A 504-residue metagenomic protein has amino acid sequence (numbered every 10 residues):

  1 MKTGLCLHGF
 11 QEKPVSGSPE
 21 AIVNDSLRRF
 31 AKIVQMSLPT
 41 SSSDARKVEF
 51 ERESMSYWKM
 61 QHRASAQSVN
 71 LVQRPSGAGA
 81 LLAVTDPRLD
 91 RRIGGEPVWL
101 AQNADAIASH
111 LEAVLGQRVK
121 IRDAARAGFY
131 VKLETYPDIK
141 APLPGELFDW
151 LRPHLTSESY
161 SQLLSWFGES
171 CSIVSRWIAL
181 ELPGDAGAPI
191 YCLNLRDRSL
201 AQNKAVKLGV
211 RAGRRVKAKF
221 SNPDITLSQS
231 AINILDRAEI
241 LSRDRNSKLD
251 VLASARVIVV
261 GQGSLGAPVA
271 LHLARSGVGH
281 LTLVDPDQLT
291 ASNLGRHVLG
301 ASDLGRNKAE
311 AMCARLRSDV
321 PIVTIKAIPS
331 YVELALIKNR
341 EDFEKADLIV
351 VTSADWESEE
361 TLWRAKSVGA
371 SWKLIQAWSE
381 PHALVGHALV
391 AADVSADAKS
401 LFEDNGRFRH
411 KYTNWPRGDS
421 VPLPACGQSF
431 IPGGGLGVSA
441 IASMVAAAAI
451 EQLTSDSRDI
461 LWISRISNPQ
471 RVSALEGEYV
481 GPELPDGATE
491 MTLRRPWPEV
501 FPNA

Functional and structural regions predicted by a protein language model:
M1-L7, A21: Compact alpha/beta protein-protein interaction domains typified by the UBC
D25-D44: Ser/Thr/Pro-rich, low-complexity mucin-like regions that serve as glycosylated stalks/linkers or repetitive adhesive
E49, M55, K59-A218, E344-L348 (+1 more regions): Glycine-rich phosphate/adenylate-binding loop
S199-V257: N-terminal charged helix/coil linker that caps or initiates catalytic domains
R245-Q288: Glycine-rich adenosine-cofactor-binding loop
I258, T282-V284, I328, L348-V350 (+1 more regions): Hydrophobic/aromatic beta-strand patches that form the interior of the parallel beta-sheet core in alpha/beta enzyme
P286-P321: Glycine-rich phosphate-binding loop and adjoining beta1-alpha1-beta2 segment of Rossmann-like nucleotide-binding folds
C313-D347, S353-D355: A structured beta-alpha segment of the ubiquitous adenosine-cofactor-binding alpha/beta core
